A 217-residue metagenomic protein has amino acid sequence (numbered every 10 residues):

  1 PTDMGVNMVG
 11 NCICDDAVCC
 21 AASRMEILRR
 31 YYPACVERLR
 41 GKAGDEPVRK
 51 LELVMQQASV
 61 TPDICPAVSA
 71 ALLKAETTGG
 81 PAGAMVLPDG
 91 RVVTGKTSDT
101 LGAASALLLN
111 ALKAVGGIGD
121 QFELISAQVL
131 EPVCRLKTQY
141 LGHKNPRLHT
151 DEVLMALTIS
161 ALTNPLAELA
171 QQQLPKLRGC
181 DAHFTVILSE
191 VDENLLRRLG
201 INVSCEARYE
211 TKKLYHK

Functional and structural regions predicted by a protein language model:
T2-D16, E26-R30, M55, A70 (+2 more regions): C-terminal binding/interaction regions
I13, S23-V68: Short, compositionally biased leader-like segments
C20: Extended, charged alpha/beta regions that create polyanion-binding interfaces
A34, V54-L148: Conserved mixed alpha/beta catalytic, RNA-binding, or beta-rich assembly cores of soluble enzyme, regulatory
